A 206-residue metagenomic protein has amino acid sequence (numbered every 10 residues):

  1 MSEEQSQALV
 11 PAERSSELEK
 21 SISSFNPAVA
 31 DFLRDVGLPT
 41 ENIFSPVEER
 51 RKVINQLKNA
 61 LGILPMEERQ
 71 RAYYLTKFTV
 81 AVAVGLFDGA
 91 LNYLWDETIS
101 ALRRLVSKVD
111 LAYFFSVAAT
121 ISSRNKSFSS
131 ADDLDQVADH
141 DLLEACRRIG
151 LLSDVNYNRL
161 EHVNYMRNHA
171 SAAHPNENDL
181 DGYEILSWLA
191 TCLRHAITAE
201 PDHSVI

Functional and structural regions predicted by a protein language model:
S2-L143, V155, R159-H162, D202-I206: Amphipathic alpha-helical interface elements
R147-V205: Charge-enriched, short contiguous segments at helix-coil
